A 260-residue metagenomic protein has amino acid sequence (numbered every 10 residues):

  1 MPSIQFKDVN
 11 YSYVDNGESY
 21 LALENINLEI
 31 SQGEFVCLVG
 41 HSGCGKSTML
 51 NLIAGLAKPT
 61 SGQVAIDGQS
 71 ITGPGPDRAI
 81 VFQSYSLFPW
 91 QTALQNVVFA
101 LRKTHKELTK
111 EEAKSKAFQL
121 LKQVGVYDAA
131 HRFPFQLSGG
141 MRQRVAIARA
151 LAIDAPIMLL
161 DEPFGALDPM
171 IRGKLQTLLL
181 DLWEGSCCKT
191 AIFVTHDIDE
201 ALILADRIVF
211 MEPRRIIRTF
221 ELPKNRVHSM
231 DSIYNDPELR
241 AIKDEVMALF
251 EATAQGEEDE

Functional and structural regions predicted by a protein language model:
V39-H41: The feature captures the beta-strand-to-loop junction immediately N-terminal to the Walker
A54: Helix-to-loop junction immediately C-terminal to a conserved catalytic motif
G62-G73: Conserved ABC transporter NBD signature motif
V81, I147: Hydrophobic anchor residue at the start of the ABC signature
F82, L94-R102, E111-K114, H131: Short helical segment in ABC ATPase nucleotide-binding domains corresponding to the A-loop/adjacent helical element
T109-D128, D181: Conserved ABC ATPase "signature" region
F133-L137, M141: Conserved ABC ATPase signature
A152-P156: A short, proline-enriched helix->beta-strand linker immediately N-terminal to the Walker B motif in ABC-type P-loop
